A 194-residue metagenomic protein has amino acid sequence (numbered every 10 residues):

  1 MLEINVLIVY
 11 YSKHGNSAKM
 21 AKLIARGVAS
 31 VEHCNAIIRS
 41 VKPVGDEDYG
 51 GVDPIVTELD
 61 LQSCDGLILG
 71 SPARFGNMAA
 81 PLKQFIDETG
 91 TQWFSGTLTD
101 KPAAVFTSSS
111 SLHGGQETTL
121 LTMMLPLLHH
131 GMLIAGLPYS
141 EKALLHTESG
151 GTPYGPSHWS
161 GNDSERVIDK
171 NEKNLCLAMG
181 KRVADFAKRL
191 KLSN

Functional and structural regions predicted by a protein language model:
M1-T97, H158-N194: N-terminal beta1-alpha1-beta2 submodule of the flavodoxin-like/Rossmannoid cofactor-binding fold
I8-V9, L137, T152: Intrinsically disordered, low-complexity segments enriched in small/polar residues
D87-F94, S111, H129, P153-Y154: Alpha-helix boundary/capping detector
P102-S149: Short, glycine-/small-residue-rich phosphate/pyrophosphate-handling segment
L121, P153, K170: Glycine-rich phosphate-binding loop at the start of an alpha helix
L145-S160: Short glycine/proline-rich, acidic loop/turn segments that cap or connect secondary-structure elements
